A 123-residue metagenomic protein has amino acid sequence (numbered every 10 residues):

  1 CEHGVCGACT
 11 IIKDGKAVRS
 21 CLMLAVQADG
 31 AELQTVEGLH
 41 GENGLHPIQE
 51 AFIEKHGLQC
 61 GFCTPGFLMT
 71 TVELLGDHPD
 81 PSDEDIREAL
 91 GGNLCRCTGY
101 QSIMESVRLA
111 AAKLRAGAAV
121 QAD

Functional and structural regions predicted by a protein language model:
C1-D123: Signature of N-terminal electron-transfer/Fe-S-associated modules in redox systems
